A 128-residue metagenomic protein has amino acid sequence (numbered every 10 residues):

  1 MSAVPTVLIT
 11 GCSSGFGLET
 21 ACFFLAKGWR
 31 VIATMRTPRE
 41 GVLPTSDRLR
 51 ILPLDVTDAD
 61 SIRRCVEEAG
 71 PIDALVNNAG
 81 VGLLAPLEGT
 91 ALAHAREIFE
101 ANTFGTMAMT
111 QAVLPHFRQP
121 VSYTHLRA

Functional and structural regions predicted by a protein language model:
S13, A21: N-terminal Rossmann NAD(P)H-binding glycine-rich loop of SDR-like oxidoreductase domains
D47-A59: Rossmann-fold cofactor-recognition segment
T57-G70: Conserved Rossmann-fold cofactor-binding substructure of NAD(P)-dependent oxidoreductases
A79-L83: Conserved NAD(P)H cofactor-binding loop of Rossmann-fold oxidoreductase domains
P86-L87, H94-R96: Substrate-binding pocket helix/loop in short-chain dehydrogenase/reductase
T110-Q111: A short, exposed helix-loop element centered on a Lys and neighboring polar residues
T124-A128: Conserved small/polar residues in nucleotide/adenosyl-binding loops
